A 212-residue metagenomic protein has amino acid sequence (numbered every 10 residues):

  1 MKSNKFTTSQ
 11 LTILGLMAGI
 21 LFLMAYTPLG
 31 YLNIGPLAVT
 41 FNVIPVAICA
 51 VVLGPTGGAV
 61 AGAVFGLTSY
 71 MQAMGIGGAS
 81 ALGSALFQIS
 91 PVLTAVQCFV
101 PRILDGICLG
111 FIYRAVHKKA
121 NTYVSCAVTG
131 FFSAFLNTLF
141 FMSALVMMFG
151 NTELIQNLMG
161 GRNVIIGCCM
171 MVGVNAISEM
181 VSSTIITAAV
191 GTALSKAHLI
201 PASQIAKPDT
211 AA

Functional and structural regions predicted by a protein language model:
M1-A212: Loop-helix junctions at membrane interfaces
